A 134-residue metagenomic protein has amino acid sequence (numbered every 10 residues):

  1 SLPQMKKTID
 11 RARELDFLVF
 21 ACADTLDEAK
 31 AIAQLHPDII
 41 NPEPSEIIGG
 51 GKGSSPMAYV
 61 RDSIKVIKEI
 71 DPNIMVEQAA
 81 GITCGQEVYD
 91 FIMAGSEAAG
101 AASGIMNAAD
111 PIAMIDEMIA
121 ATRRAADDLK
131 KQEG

Functional and structural regions predicted by a protein language model:
S1-P3, I40-K52, A94-I115: Glycine-rich phosphate-binding active-site loops on the catalytic face of alpha/beta enzymes
S1-V66, I70-D71: Conserved anion-binding
K6-E14, S54-M57, G104-G134: C-terminal helical cap(s) of enzyme catalytic domains, especially alpha/beta-barrels
D24-H36, E77, G81-A99: Catalytic cores of alpha/beta
P44-I47, K68, N73-I82, I92 (+1 more regions): Catalytic-face loop-and-helix region of soluble metabolic enzyme cores
R61-K65, Y89, I115-I119: Predominant activation on well-ordered alpha-helical scaffold segments within soluble catalytic domains
K65-I67, Q86-E87, R123-D127: A general structural signal for short secondary-structure boundary/capping elements
